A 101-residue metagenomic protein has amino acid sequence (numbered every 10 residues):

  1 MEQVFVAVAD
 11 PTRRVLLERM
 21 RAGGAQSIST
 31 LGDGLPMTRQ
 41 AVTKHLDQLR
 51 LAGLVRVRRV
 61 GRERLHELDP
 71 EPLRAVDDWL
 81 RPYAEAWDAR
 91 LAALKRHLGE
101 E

Functional and structural regions predicted by a protein language model:
E2-T38, E63-R74: N-terminal helix-turn-helix DNA-binding core of bacterial DNA-binding proteins
E18, A22, R74-E101: Amphipathic alpha-helical dimerization/coiled-coil segments that flank or bridge DNA-binding/regulatory modules
G24, R39, R50-G53, L98: Short amphipathic alpha-helical segments enriched in hydrophobics
T30, L54-V55, A75, L80: Hydrophobic alpha-helical segments, principally membrane-spanning helices and signal/leader peptides
L46-D47: Short, hydrophobic-biased segments on the C-terminal half of alpha helices that form "recognition helices"
R50-G61, L65-E67: Beta-hairpin "wing" of winged helix-turn-helix
